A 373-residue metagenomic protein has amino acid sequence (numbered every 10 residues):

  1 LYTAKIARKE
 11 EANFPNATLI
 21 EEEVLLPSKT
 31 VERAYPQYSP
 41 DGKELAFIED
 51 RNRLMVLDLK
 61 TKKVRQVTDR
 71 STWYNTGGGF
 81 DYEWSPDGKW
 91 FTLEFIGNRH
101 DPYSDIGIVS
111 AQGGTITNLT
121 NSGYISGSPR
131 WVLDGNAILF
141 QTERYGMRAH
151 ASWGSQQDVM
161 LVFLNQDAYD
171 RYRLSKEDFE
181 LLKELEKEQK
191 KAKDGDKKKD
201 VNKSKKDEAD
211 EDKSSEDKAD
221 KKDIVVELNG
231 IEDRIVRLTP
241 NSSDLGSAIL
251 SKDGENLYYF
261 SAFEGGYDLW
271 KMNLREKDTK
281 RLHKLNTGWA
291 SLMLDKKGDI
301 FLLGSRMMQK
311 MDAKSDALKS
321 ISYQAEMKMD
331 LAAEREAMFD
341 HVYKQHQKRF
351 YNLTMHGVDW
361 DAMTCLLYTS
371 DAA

Functional and structural regions predicted by a protein language model:
L1-F14, P27-R33, K43-T61, D69-G78 (+10 more regions): A flexible loop/linker signature enriched in serine peptidases of the S9 family
T18-L25, V225-N241: A short helix->beta-strand "capping" segment at the edge of beta-propeller domains
E22-P27, R65-S71, T117-L119, V236-R237 (+1 more regions): A short beta-strand motif characteristic of beta-propeller blades
L25-P40, W73-F80, K284-D295: Short coil-to-beta transitions that initiate beta-strands within beta-rich domains
P36-E44, Y82-W90, P129-A137, A248-E255 (+1 more regions): Blade-terminus and WD-like Trp-Asp/Gly-His loop motifs, strongest in beta-propeller folds
T117-S128, G246, H283-S291: Conserved blade-ending motifs and adjacent loop-strand segments that build the rim/top face of beta-propeller domains
R234, P240-K277, C365: Long hydrophobic segments that form regular secondary structure
Y368-A373: Conserved small/polar residues in nucleotide/adenosyl-binding loops
